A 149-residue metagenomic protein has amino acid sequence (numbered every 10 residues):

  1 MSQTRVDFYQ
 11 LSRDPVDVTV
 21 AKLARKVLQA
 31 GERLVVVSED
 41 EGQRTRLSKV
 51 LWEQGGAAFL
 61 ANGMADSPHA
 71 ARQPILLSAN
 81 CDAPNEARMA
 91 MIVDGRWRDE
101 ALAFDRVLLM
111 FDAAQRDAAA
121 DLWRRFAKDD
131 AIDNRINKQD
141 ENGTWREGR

Functional and structural regions predicted by a protein language model:
M1-T45: Long, hydrophobic N-terminal alpha-helical segment
S12, V37-E41, I92-R96, F111-A113: Structural motif
L23-K26, V50-G55, V107-L108, W123-A127: Short, solvent-exposed amphipathic alpha-helical segments in soluble enzyme and RNA/protein-processing domains
R33-V35, A87-A90, D105-L109: Hydrophobic beta-strand segments of well-ordered beta-sheets in folded domains
Q43-V50, A118: Phosphate- and divalent-cation-binding pockets in alpha/beta enzyme and binding domains that engage nucleotide-derived
K49-R88: Helix-adjacent hinge/juxtasegments
A83-A103: SF2 helicase motor core recognition
D105-R149: Glycine-rich, aromatic-bearing surface loops/beta-hairpins
